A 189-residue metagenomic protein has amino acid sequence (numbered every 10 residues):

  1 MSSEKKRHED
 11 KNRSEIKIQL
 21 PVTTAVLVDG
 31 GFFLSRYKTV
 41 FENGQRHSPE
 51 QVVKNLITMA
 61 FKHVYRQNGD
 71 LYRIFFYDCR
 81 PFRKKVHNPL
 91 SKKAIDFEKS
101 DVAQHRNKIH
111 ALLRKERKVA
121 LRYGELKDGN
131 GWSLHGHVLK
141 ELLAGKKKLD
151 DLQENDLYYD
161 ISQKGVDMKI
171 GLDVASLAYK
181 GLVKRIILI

Functional and structural regions predicted by a protein language model:
S2-L143, E154-Y159, V166: Domain-level signal for Mg2+-assisted phosphodiester chemistry and nucleotide/NA-binding surfaces in nucleic-acid
K148-L149: Catalytic-adjacent loop/helix segments of enzymes that bind and process anionic phosphate/sulfate esters
D160, K164-V166, L177-I189: Active-site histidine-anchored catalytic micro-motif
I170-A175: Acidic, metal-associated active-site segment
